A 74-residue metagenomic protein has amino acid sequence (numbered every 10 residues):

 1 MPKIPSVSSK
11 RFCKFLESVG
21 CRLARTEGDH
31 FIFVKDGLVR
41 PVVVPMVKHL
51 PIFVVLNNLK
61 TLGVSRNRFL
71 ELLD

Functional and structural regions predicted by a protein language model:
M1-E27, V34-D74: Basic nucleic-acid-binding interfaces
